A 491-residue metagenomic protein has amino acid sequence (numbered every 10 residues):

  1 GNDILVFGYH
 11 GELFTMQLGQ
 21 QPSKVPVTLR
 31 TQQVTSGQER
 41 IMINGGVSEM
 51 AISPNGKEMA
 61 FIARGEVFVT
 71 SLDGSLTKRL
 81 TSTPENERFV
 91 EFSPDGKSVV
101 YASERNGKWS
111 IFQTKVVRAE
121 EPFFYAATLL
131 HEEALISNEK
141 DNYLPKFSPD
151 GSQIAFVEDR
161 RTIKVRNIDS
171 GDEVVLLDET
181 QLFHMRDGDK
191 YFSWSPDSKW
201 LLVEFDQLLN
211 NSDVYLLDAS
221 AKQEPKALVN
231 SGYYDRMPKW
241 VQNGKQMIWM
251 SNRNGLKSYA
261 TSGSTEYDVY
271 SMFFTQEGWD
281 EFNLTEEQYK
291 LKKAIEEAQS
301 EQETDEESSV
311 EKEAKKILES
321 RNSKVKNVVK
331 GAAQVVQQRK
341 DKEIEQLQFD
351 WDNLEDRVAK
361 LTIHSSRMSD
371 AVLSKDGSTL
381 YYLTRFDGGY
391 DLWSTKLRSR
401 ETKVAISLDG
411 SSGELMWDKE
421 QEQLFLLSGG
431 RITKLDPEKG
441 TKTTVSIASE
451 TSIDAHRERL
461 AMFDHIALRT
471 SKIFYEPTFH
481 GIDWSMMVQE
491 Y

Functional and structural regions predicted by a protein language model:
G1, N86-R88, K226-K239, T362-S369 (+1 more regions): Conserved blade-ending motifs and adjacent loop-strand segments that build the rim/top face of beta-propeller domains
G1-D3, M50-K57, V90-S98, P145-Q153 (+4 more regions): Blade-terminus and WD-like Trp-Asp/Gly-His loop motifs, strongest in beta-propeller folds
G1-L18, R30-T35, I43, K57-F68 (+15 more regions): A flexible loop/linker signature enriched in serine peptidases of the S9 family
Q21-K24, L76-T77, E120-E121, L130-E133 (+6 more regions): Predominantly a core beta-strand signature of beta-propeller blades across repeat-based propeller domains
R30-V47, A127-A134, L347-S365: A short helix->beta-strand "capping" segment at the edge of beta-propeller domains
S53, K57-A60, G65-S71, S195 (+6 more regions): Long hydrophobic segments that form regular secondary structure
W279-E281, R367-A371, F474-P477: Short, solvent-exposed loop/turn elements at domain surfaces
V336, A359-K360, T384-Y491: Intrinsically disordered, Ser/Thr/Pro/Gly-rich linkers and terminal tails that flank and connect PDZ domains
